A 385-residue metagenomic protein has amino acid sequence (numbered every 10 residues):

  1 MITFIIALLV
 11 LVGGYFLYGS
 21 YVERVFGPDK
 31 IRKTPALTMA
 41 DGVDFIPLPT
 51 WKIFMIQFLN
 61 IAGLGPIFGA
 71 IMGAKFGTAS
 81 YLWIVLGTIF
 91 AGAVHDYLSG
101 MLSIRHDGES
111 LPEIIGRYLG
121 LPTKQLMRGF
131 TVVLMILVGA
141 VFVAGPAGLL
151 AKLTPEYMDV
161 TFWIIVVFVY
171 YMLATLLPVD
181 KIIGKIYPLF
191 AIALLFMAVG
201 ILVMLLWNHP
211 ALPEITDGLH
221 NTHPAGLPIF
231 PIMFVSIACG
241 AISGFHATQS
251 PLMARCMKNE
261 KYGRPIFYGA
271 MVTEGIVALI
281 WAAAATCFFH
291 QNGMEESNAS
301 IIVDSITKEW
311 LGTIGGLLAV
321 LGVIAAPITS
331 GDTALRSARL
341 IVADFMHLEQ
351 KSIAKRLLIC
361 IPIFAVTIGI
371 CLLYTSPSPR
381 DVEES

Functional and structural regions predicted by a protein language model:
I2-G19, G73-S103, P112: Extracellular loop-to-transmembrane helix junctions
V10-I67, N259-Y262: Membrane-interface "cap" regions at the ends of multi-pass membrane proteins
V22-I46, M72, V94-T123, Q291-E309 (+1 more regions): Flexible loop linkers connecting adjacent transmembrane helices in multi-pass alpha-helical membrane transporters
K124-Q125, T161-I165, G269-L279, T286 (+5 more regions): Loop-to-transmembrane helix boundary motifs in multi-pass membrane proteins
G139, V143, A147-E156, T161-F162 (+2 more regions): Hydrophobic alpha-helical segments and their helix-loop junctions in multi-pass secondary transporters
P188-A191, M197-A247: Helix-loop-helix junctions that connect adjacent transmembrane segments in multi-pass membrane transporters
L206-I215, K261, Y268-S305: Extracellular/periplasmic helix-exit of transmembrane alpha-helices
Y374-D381: Conserved small/polar residues in nucleotide/adenosyl-binding loops
